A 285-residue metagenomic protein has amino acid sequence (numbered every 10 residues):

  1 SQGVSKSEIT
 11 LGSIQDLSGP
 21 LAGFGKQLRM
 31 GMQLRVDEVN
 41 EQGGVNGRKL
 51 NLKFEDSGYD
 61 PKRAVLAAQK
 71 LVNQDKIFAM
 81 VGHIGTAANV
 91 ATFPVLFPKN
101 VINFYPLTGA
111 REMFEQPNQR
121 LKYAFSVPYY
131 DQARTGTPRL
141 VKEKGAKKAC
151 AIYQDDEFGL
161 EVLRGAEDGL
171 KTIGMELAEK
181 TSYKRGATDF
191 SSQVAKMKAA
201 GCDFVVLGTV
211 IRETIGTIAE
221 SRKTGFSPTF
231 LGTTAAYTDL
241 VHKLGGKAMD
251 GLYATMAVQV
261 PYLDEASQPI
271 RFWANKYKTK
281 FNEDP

Functional and structural regions predicted by a protein language model:
S1-Q33, E55-K62, I84-G85, I152-L160 (+3 more regions): Extracytoplasmic "Venus flytrap"
S1-S13, E41-L50, V141-K147: Immediate post-signal peptide segment of exported/extracytoplasmic ligand-binding proteins
T10, G23-M30, Q42-E115, Y183-F190 (+1 more regions): Beta-alpha junction/loop-to-helix N-cap segments that form part of ligand/metal-binding clefts
K26-Q33, R134, G159-E167, S267 (+1 more regions): Short, surface-exposed alpha-helical segments at coil->helix boundaries
Q33, D37-G44, Q69-I77, F93-V101 (+6 more regions): Sec-exported extracytoplasmic/periplasmic mature domains
K62, K76-T181, T229-A254: Extracytoplasmic ligand/sensor domains, especially the bilobed periplasmic-binding protein
V127, I218-P285: Extracellular/periplasmic periplasmic-binding protein-like sensory domains
